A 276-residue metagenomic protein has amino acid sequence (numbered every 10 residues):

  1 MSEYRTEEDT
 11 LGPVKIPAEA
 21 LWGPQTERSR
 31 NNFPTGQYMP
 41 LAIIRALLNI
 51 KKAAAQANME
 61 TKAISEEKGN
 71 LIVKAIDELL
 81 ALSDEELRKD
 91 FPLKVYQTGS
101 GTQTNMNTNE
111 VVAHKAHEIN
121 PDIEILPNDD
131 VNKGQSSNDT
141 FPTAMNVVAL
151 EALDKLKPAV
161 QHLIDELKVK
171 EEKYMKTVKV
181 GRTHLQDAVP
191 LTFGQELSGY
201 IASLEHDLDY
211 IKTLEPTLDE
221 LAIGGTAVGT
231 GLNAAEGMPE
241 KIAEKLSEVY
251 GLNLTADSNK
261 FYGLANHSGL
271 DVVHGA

Functional and structural regions predicted by a protein language model:
M1-A276: Conserved, well-structured ligand/cofactor-binding cores
